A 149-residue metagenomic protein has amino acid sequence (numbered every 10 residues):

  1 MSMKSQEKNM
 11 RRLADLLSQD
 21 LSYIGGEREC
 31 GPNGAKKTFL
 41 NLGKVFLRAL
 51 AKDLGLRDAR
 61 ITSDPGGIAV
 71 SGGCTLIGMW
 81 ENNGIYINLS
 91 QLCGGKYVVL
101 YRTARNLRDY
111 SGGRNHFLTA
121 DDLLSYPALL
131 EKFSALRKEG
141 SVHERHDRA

Functional and structural regions predicted by a protein language model:
S2-K37, A104-A149: Mixed-charge, Lys/Arg-enriched low-complexity segments
K4-I77: Negatively charged, low-complexity tracts enriched in Asp/Glu with abundant Ser/Thr
T62, V99-L100, H143: N-terminal non-cleavable signal-anchor helices
G73-L129: Intrinsically disordered, low-complexity regulatory segments enriched in Ser/Thr/Pro and charged residues
